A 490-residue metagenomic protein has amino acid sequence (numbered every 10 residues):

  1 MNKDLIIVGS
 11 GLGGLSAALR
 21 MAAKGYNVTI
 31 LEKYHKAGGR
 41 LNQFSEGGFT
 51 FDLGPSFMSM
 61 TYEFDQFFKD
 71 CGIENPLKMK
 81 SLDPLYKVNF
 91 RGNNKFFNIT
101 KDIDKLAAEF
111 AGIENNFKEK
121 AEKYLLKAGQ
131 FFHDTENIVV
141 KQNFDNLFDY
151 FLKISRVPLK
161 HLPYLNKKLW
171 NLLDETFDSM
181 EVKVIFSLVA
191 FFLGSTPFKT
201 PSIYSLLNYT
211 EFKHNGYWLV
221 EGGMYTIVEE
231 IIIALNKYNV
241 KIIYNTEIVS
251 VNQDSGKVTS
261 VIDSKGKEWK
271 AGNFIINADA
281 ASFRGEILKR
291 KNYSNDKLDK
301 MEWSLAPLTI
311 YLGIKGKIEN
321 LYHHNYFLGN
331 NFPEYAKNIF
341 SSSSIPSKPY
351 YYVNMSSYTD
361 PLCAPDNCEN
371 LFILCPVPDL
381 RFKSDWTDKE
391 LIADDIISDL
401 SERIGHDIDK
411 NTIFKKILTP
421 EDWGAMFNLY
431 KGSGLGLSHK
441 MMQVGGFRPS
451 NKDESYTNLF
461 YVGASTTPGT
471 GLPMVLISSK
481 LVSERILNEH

Functional and structural regions predicted by a protein language model:
N2-H133: N-terminal glycine-rich phosphate/pyrophosphate-binding loop and immediately adjacent elements
P55, A464-I486: A conserved FAD-binding loop/helix module that cradles the flavin
G92-T200: Rossmann-like flavin
K160-L169, F212-I233, S384-I392: Short beta-strand to alpha-helix junction loop
S179-L193, P346-N354, H406-P468: A glycine-rich dinucleotide-binding beta-alpha-beta segment and adjacent secondary-structure elements that constitute
L206-V258: Helical element adjacent to the flavin cofactor pocket in flavoenzyme catalytic cores
E247-P365: Mid-domain catalytic core of redox enzymes that form a hydrophobic substrate pocket/lid adjacent to a catalytic redox
K315-G424: C-terminal segments that line or cap access tunnels to active or ligand-binding sites in enzymes and enzyme-associated
